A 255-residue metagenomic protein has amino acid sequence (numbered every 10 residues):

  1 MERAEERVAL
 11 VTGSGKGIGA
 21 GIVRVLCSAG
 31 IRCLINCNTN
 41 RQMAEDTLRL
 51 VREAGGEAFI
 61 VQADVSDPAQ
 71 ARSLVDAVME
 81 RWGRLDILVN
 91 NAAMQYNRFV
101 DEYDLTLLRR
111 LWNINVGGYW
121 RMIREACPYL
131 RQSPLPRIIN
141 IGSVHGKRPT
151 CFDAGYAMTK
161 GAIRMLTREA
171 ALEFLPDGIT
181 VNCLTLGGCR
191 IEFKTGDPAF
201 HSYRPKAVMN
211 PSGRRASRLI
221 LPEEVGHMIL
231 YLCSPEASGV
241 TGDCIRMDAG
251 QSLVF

Functional and structural regions predicted by a protein language model:
R3, R148, V208, L230 (+1 more regions): Short C-terminal tail/terminal secondary-structure segment of NAD(P)H-dependent dehydrogenase/reductase domains
G15-K16: Conserved glycine-rich cofactor-binding loop
M94, D101-R121, I139, Y156 (+1 more regions): Catalytic Tyr-X3-Lys loop
I123, T159, T167: Active-site helix of classical SDR
P128, L172-E173, S238: Alpha-helical segment proximal to the catalytic Tyr-Lys
S143: Residue(s) in the substrate-gating loop at a strand-loop-helix junction that position the organic substrate next
L175, T180, V240-G242: Short, small/polar-rich loop/turn modules that mediate ligand/substrate recognition or access, typified
P176, C183-R215, L219, E224 (+1 more regions): A glycine/serine/threonine-rich, flexible loop-to-helix segment that serves as the NAD(P) cofactor-binding "lid"
